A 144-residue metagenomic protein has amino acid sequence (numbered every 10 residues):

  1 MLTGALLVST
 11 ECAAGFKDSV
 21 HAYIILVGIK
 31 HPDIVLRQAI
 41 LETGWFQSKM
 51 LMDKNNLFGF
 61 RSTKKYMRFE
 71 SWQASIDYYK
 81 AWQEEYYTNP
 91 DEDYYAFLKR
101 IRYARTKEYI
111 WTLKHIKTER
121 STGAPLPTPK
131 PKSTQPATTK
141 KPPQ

Functional and structural regions predicted by a protein language model:
T3-Q144: Catalytic cores of secreted/periplasmic lytic hydrolases that degrade extracellular macromolecules
